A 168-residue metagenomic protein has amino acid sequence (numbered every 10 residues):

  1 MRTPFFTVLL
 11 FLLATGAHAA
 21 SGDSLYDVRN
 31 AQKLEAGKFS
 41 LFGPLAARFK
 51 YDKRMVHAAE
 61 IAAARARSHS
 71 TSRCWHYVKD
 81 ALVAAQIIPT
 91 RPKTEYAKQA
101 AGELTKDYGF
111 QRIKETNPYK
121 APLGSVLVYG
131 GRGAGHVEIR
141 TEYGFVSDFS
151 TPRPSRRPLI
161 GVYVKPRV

Functional and structural regions predicted by a protein language model:
R2-F6, L13-H69, I160, V164-V168: Intrinsically disordered, low-complexity, Pro/Ser/Thr/Asn/Gly/Ala-rich spacer/linker segments adjacent to signal
V8-F11, D23, G102, Q111: Intrinsic-disorder/low-complexity peptide segments enriched for small residues
A14-A17, M55-A63, A81, A85 (+4 more regions): Small-side-chain structural scaffolding
S21-S24, S40, S68-S72, S125 (+2 more regions): Generic serine detector
Y26-K33, K79-A84, F149: Short secondary-structure boundary segments
F49-Y119: Secreted/periplasmic proteins that engage bacterial cell-wall peptidoglycan
T90-P158: ...with weaker cross-activation on analogous glycine-rich loops/strands in unrelated enzymes
